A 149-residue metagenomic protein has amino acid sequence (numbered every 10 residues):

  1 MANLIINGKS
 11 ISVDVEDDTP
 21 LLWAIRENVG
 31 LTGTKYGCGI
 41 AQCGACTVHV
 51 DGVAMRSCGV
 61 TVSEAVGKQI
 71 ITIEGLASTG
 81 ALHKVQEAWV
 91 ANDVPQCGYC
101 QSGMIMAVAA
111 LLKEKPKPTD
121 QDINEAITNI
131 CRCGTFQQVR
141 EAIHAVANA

Functional and structural regions predicted by a protein language model:
M1-A149: Signature of N-terminal electron-transfer/Fe-S-associated modules in redox systems
